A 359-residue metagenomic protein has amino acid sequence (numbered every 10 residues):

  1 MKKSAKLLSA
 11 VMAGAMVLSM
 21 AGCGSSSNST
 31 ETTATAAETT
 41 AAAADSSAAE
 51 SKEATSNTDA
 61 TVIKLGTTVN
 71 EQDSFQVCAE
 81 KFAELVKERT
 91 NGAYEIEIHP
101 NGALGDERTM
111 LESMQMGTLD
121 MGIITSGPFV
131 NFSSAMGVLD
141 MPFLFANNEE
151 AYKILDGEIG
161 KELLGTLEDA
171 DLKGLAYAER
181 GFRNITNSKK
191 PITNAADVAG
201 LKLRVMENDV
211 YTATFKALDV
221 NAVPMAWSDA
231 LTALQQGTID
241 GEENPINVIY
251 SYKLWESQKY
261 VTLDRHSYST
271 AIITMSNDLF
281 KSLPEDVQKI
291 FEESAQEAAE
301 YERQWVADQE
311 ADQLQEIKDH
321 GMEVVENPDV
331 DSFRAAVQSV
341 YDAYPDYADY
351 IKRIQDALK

Functional and structural regions predicted by a protein language model:
K2-S26: Sec-dependent N-terminal signal peptides of Gram-positive bacterial secreted proteins and lipoproteins
A21-A37, A41-A44: Bacterial lipoprotein signal-peptidase II cleavage site
G24-N28, K52-E149, I159, L167-K359: N-terminal secretory/targeting leader peptides
A41-T55: Bacterial Sec-exported substrate-binding components of ABC uptake systems
L164: Conserved glycine-rich "GG(E/T)P / GGGxP" loop and the immediately following alpha-helix in the radical SAM core
